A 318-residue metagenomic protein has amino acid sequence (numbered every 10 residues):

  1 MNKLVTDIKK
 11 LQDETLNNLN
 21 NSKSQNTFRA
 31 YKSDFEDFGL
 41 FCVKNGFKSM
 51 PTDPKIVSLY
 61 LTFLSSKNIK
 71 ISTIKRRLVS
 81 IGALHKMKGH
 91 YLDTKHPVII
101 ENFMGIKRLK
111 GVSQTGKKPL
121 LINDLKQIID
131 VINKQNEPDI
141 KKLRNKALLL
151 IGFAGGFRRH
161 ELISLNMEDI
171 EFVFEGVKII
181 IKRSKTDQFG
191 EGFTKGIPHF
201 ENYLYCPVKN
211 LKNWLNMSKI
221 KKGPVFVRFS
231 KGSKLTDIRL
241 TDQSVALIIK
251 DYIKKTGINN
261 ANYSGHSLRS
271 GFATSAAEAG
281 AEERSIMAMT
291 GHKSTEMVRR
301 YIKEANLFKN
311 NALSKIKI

Functional and structural regions predicted by a protein language model:
M1-I318: Extended, non-catalytic subsegments within catalytic or DNA/protein-binding/adaptor domains
